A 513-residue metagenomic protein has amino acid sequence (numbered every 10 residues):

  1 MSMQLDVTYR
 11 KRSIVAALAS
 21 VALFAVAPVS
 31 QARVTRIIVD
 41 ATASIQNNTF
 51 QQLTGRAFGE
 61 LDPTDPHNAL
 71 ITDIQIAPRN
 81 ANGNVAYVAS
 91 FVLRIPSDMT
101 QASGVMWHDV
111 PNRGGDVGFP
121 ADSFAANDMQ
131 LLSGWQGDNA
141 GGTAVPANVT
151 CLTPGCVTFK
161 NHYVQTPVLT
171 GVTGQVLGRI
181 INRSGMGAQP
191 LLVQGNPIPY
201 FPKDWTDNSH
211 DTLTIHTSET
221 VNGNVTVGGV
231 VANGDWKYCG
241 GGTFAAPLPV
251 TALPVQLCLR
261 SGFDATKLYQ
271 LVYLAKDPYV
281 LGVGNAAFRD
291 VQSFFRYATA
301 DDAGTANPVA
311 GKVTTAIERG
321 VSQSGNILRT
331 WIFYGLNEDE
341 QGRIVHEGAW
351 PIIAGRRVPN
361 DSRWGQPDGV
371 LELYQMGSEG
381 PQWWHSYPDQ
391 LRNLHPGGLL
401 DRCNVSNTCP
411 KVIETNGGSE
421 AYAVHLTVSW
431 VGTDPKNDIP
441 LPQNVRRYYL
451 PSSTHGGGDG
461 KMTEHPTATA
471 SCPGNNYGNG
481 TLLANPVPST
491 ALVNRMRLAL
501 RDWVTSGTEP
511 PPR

Functional and structural regions predicted by a protein language model:
M1-K11: N-terminal secretory signal peptides that target proteins for export/translocation
V15-A16, N437: Short, functionally important structural connectors and interaction interfaces within domains
A16-A25: Bacterial N-terminal signal peptides
Q31-R513: C-terminal His-loop and adjacent cap/lid subdomain of alpha/beta-hydrolase
